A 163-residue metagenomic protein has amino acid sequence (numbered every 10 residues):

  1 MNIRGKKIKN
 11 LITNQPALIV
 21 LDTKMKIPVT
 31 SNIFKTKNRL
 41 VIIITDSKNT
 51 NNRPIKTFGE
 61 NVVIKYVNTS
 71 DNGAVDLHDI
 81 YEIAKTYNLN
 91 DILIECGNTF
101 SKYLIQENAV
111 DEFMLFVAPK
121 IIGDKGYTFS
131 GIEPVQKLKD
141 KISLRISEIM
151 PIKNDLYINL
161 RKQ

Functional and structural regions predicted by a protein language model:
M1-Q163: Enzymes that bind and transform nitrogen-containing heteroaromatic metabolites
